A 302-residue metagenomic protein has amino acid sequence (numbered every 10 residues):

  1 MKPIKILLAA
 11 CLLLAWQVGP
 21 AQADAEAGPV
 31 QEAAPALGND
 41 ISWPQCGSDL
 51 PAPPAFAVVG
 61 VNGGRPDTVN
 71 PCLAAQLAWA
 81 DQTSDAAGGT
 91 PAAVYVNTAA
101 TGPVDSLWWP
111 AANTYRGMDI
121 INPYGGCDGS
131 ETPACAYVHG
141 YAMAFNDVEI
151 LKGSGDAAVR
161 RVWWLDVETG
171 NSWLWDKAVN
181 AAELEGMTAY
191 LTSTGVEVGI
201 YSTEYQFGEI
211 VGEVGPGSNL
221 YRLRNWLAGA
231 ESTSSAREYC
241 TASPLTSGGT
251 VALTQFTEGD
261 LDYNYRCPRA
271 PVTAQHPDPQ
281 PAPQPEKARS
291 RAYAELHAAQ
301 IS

Functional and structural regions predicted by a protein language model:
M1-A25: Secretory targeting and sorting signals
A27-A52, G217-S302: Functionally critical loop-and-helix segments that line ligand-binding/catalytic clefts of soluble enzyme domains
G28-E183, S193: Substrate-binding cleft of extracellular glycoside hydrolase catalytic domains
D81-P91, T188-V198, N219-R222, S247: Structural alpha-beta junctions
Y95, L191-V211, L223-N225, G229: Aromatic-lined carbohydrate-recognition surfaces of secreted/lumenal glycan-active proteins
G102-W109, Q206-G217: Glycine-rich, charge-decorated loop segments at or immediately adjacent to ligand/cofactor-binding or catalytic sites
